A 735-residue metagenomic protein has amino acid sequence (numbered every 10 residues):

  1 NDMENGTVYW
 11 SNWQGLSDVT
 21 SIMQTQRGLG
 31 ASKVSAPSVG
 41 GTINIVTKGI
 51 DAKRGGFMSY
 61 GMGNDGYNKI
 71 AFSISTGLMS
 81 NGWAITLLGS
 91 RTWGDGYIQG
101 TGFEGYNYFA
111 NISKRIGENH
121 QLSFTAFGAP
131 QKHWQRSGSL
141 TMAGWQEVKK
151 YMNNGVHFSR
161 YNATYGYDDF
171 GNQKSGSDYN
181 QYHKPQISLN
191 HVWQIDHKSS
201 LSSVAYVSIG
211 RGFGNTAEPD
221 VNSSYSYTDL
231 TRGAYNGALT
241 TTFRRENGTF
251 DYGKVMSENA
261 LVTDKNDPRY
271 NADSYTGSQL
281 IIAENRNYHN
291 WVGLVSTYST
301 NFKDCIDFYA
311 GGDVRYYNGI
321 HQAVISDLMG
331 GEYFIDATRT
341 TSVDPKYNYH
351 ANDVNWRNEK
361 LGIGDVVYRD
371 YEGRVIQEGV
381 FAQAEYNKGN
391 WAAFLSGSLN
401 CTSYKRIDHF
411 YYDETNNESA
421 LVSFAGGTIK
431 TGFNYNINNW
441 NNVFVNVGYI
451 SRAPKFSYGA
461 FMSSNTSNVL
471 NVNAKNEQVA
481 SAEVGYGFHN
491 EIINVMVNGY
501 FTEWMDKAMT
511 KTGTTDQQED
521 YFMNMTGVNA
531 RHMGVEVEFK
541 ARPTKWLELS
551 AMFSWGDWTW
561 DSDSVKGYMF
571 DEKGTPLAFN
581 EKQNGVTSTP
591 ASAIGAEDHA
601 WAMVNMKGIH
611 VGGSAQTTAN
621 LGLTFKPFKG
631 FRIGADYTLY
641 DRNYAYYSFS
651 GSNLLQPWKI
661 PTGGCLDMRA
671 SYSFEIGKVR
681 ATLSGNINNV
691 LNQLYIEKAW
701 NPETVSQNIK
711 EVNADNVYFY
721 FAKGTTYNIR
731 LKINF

Functional and structural regions predicted by a protein language model:
D2-R27, V46: Short acidic/polar hinge/loop motifs at secondary-structure boundaries that mediate gating or recognition
S32, G41-L78, L88-Q99, D636: Short strand-turn segments of transmembrane beta-barrel domains in outer membranes, especially the first one or two
A71-Q99, F103-N111, K184-N190, S200 (+7 more regions): Surface-exposed extracellular loop regions of Gram-negative outer-membrane beta-barrel proteins
Q121-N190, N215-A283, Y347-L361, T512: Acidic/polar loop-and-plug regions of large Gram-negative outer-membrane beta-barrel proteins
I281, D307-N438, V565: Signature of Gram-negative outer-membrane beta-barrel scaffolds
N390, F501-E503, M523-S648, K732-N734: Gram-negative outer-membrane beta-barrel transporters
C401-F410, L421, Y435-A482, N494 (+4 more regions): Surface-exposed extracellular loop regions of Gram-negative outer-membrane beta-barrel proteins, predominantly
L549, L639-S648, Y672-F735: C-terminal beta-signal and adjacent terminal beta-strands/loops of Gram-negative outer-membrane beta-barrel proteins
